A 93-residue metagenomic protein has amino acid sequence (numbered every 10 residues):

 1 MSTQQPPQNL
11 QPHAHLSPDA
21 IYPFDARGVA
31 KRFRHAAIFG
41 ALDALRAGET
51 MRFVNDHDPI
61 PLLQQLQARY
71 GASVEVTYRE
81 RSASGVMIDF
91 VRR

Functional and structural regions predicted by a protein language model:
S2-R93: Positively charged, polar, low-complexity stretches
